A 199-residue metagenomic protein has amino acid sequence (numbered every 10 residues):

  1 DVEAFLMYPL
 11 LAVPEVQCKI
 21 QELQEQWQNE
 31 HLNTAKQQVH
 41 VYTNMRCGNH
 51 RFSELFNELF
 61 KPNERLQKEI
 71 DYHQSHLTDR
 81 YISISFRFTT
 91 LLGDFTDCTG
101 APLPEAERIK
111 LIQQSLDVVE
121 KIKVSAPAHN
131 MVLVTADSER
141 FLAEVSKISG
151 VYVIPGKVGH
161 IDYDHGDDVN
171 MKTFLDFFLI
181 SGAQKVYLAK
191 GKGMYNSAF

Functional and structural regions predicted by a protein language model:
D1-I109, L116-V119, H129: Secretory-pathway glycan-assembly enzymes, especially type II membrane glycosyltransferases that use nucleotide-sugar
S75-L77, A126-A128, S146, L179-G182 (+1 more regions): Intrinsically disordered, low-complexity regulatory regions enriched in Ser/Pro/Gly/Thr and acidic residues
Y81, M131-L133, Q184-V186: Beta-sheet entry/capping signal
S85-G93, L116-G166: Catalytic donor nucleotide-activated moiety binding site of glycosyltransferases and closely related
S115, K172-T173: Amphipathic coiled-coil/heptad-repeat helices and related helical stalk/stem segments that mediate oligomerization
T173-F199: A donor-sugar binding/catalytic signature common to diverse glycosyltransferases and related nucleotide-sugar
